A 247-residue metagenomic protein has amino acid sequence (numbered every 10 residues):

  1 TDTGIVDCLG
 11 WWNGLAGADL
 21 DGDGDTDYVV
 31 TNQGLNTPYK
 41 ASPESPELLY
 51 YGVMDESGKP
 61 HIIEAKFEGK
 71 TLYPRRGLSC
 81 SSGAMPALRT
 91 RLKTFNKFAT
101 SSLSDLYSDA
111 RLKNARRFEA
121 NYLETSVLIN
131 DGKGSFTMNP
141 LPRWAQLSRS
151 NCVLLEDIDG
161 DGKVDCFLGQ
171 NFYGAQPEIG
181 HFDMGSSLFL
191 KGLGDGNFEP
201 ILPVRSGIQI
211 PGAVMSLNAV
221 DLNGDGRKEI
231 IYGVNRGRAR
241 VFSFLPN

Functional and structural regions predicted by a protein language model:
T1-N247: Beta-propeller-forming repeat regions
